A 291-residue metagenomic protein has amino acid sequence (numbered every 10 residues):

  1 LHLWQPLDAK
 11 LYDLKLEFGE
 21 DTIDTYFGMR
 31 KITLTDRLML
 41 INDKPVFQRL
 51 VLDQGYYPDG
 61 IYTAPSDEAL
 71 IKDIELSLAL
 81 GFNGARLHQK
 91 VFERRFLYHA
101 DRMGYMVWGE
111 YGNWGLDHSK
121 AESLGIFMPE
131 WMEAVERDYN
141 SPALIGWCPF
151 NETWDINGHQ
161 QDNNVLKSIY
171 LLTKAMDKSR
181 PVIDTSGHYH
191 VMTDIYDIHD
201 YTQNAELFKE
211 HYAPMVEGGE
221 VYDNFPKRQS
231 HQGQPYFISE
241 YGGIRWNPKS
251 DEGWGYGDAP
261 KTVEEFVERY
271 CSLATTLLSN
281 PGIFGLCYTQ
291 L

Functional and structural regions predicted by a protein language model:
L1-R94, H99, M103-G104, E130 (+6 more regions): Secreted/periplasmic carbohydrate-active enzymes, especially glycoside hydrolases
T33-R37, F92-L97, S119-R137, A205-E210 (+1 more regions): Alpha-helical scaffolding within the catalytic cores of extracellular/periplasmic polymer-degrading hydrolases
Y56, L116, G158, W246: Conserved protein kinase catalytic core
H88-Q89, G109-G112: Short beta->alpha connector loops at strand-helix junctions that form conserved, small/polar/Pro-enriched
R102-G104, S119-I195, Y201, G233: Active-site neighborhood of glycoside hydrolase catalytic domains
V107-G109, D184, I238: Hydrophobic residues in well-ordered beta-strands that form the structural core
Y111-D117, D200-E206: Short, acidic/turn-prone active-site loops that include or flank metal/cofactor- and phosphate-binding residues
I145-W147, L171, M192, K209-L291: Substrate-binding clefts and catalytic carboxylate motifs of secreted carbohydrate-active enzymes
